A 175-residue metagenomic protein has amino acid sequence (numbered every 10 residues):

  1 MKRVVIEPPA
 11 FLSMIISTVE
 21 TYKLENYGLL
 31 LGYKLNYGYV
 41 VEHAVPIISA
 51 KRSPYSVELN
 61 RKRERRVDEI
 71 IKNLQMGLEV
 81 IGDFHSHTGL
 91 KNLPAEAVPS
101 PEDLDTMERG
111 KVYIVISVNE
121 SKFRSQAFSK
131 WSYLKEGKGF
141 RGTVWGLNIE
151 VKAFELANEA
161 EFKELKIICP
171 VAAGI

Functional and structural regions predicted by a protein language model:
M1-G82, S86-I175: MPN/JAMM (Mov34/JAB) isopeptidase/deubiquitinase module and associated MPN-bearing subunits/adaptors in ubiquitin
